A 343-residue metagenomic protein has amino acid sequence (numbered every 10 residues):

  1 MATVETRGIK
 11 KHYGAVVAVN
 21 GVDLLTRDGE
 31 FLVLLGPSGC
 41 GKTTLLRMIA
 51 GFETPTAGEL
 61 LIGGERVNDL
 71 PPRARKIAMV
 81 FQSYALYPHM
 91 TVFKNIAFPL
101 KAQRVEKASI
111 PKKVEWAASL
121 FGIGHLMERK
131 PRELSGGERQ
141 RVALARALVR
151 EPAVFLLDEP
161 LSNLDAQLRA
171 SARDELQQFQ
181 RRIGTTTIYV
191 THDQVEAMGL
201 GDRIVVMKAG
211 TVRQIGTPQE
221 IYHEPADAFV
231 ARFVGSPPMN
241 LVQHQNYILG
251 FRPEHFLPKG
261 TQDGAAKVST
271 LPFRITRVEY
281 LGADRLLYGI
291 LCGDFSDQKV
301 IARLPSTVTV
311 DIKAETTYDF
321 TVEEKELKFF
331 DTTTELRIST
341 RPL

Functional and structural regions predicted by a protein language model:
F31, P72-A226: ABC ATPase nucleotide-binding domains
L35-P37: The feature captures the beta-strand-to-loop junction immediately N-terminal to the Walker
T43-L46, V142: ABC ATPase nucleotide-binding domain helices that frame the ATP-binding cleft
A50: Helix-to-loop junction immediately C-terminal to a conserved catalytic motif
G58-R66: Conserved ABC transporter NBD signature motif
I248-L343: Non-catalytic connector elements of ABC transporters
